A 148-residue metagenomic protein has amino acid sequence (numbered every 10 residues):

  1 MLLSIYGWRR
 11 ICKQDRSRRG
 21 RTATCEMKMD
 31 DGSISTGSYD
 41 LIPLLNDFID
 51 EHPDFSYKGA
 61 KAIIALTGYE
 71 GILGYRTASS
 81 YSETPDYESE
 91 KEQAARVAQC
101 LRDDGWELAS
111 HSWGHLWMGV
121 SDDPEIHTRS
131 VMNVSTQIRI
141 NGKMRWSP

Functional and structural regions predicted by a protein language model:
L2-P148: Metal-dependent polysaccharide deacetylase catalytic core of the NodB/CE4 family, i.e., the active-site-bearing domain
